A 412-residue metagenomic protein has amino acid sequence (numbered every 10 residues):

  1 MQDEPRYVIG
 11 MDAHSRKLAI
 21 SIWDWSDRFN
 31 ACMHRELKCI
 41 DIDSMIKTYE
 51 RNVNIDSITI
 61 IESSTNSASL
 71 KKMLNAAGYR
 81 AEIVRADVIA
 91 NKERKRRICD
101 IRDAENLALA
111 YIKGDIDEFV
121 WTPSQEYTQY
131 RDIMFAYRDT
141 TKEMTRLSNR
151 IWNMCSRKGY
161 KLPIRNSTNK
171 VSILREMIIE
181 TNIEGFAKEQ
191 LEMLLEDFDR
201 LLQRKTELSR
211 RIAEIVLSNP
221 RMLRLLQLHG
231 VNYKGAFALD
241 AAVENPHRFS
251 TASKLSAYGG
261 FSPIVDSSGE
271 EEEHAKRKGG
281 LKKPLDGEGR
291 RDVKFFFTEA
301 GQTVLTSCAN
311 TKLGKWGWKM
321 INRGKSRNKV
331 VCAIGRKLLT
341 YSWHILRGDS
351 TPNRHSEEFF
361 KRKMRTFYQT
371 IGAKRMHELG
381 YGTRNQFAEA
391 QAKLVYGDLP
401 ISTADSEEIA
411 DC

Functional and structural regions predicted by a protein language model:
Q2-W25, L107, A238: Gly/Thr-rich phosphate-binding beta-strand-loop-beta motif of the actin/hexokinase/Hsp70
D27-D56: Nucleic-acid-processing active sites and adjacent nucleic-acid-binding tracks, predominantly divalent metal-dependent
E82-T122, E272-E288: Short alpha-helix plus adjacent loop in nuclease-associated cores
A108-D132, I173-I183: A short, charged helix-loop
R138-R224: Glycine-rich, often acidic, oxyanion-interacting loops/wings at catalytic, nucleic-acid, or phospho-protein interfaces
R224-Q227, Y233, A238-R323, R327 (+1 more regions): Phosphate-backbone recognition surface of nucleic-acid-processing proteins
G317-G335, L339-C412: Low-complexity, acidic/Ser/Thr- and charged residue-rich accessory regions of DNA metabolism proteins
